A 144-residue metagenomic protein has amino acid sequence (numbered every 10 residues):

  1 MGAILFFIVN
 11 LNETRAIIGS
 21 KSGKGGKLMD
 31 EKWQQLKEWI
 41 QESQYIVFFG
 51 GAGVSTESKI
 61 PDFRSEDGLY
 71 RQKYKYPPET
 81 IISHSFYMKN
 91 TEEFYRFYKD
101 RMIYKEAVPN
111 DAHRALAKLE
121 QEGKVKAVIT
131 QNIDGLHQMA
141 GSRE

Functional and structural regions predicted by a protein language model:
A3-E144: Conserved catalytic core of sirtuin-type NAD+-dependent deacylases
